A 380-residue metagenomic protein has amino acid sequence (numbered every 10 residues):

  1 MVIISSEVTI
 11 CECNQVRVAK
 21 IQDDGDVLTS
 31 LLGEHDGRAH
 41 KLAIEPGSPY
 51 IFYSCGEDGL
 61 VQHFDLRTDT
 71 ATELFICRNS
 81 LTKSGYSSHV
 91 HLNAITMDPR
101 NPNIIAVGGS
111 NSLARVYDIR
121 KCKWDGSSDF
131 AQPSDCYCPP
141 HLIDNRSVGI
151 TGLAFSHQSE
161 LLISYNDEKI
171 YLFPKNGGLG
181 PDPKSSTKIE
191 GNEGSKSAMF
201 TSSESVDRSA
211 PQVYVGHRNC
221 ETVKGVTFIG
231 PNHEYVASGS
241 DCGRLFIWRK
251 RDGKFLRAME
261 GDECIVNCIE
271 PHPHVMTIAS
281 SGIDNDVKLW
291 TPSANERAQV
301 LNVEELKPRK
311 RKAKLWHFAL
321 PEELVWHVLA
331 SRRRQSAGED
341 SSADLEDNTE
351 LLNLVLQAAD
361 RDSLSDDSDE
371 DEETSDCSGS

Functional and structural regions predicted by a protein language model:
M1, A43-E45, T96-D98, A154 (+2 more regions): Conserved beta-strand position repeated across blades of beta-propeller domains
M1-V8, E12-K20, D24-G25, H35-A43 (+2 more regions): Tandem repeat protein-protein interaction scaffolds, dominated by ankyrin-repeat arrays but also generalizing to other
I3-T9, R17, L28-S30, S48-Y53 (+8 more regions): Structural hallmark of WD40 beta-propellers
T9-C13, G25, D36, S54-E57 (+5 more regions): Generic preference for well-ordered alpha-helical elements
T9-C13, I21, S54-D58, L66 (+4 more regions): Conserved strand-to-loop turn within each blade of WD40 beta-propeller repeats
V18-K20, H63, V116, L172 (+2 more regions): Conserved blade-register residue in beta-propeller folds
S30-G126: Solenoidal tandem-repeat scaffolds enriched in leucines and small polar residues
R78-L81, V90, S112, K121-L161 (+6 more regions): Terminal intrinsically disordered, low-complexity extensions flanking WD-repeat/beta-propeller proteins
